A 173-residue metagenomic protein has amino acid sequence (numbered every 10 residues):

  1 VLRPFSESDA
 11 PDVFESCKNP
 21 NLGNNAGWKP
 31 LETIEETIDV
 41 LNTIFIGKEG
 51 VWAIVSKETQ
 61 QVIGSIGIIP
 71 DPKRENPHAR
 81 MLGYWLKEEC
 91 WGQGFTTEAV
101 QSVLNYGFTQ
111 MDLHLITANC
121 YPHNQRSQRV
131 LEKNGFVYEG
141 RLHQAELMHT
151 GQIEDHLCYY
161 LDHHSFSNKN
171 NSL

Functional and structural regions predicted by a protein language model:
V1-N21, V55-L173: Acyl-donor (CoA/ACP) binding surface of acyl/acetyltransferases
N21-N42: Conserved GNAT-fold acetyl-CoA-binding loop/helix
A26-P30, G50-S56: A short, aromatic/hydrophobic, helix- or strand-capping loop or linear motif that either lines the entrance/gate
L41-A53: A short helix-loop-beta-strand connector motif used in the catalytic cores of GNAT acetyltransferases and, in some
